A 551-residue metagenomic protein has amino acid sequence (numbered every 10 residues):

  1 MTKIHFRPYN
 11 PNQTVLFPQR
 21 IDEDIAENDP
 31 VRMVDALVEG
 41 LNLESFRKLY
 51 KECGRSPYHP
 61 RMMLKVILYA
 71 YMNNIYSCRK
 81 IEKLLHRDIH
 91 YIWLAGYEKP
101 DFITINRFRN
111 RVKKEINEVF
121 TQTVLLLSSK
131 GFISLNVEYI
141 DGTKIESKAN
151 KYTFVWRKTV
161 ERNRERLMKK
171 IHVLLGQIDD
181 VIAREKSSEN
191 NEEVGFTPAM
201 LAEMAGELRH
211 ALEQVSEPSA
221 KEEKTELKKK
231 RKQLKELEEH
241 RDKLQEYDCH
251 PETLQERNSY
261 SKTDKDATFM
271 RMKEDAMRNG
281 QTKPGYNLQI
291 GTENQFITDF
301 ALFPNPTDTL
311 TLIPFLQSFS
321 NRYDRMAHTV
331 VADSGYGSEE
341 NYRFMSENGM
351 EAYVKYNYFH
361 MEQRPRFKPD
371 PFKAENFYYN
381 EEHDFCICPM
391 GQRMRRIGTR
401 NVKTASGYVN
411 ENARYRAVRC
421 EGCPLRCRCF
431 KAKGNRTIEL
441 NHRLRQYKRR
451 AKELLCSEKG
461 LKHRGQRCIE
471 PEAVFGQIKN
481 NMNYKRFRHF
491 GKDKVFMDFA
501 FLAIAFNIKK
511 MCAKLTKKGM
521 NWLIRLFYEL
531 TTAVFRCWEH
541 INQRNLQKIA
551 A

Functional and structural regions predicted by a protein language model:
M1-R32: Hydrophobic alpha-helical membrane-insertion signals
P8, S56, I67, N74-R87 (+1 more regions): Anion-binding and metal-coordination hotspots
A26-L68, H442: Basic, short loop/linker segments at the boundary and entry of helix-turn-helix/winged-helix-like folds
L94: Conserved active-site neighborhood of enzyme catalytic/cofactor-binding cores
